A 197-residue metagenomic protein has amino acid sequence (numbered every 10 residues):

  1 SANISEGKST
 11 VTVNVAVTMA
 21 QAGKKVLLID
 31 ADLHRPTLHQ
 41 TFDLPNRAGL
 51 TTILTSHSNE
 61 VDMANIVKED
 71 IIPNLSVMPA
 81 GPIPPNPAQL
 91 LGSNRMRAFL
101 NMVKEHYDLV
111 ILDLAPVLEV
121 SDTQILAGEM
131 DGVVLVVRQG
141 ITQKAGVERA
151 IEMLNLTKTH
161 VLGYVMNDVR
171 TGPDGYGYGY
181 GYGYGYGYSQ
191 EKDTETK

Functional and structural regions predicted by a protein language model:
S1-K197: P-loop NTP-binding module
